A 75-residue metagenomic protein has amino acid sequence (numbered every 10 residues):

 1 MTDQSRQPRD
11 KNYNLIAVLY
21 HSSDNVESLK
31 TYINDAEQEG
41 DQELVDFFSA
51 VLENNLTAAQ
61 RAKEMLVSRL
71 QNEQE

Functional and structural regions predicted by a protein language model:
M1-E75: Iron-associated oxidoreductase/ferritin-like identity signal
